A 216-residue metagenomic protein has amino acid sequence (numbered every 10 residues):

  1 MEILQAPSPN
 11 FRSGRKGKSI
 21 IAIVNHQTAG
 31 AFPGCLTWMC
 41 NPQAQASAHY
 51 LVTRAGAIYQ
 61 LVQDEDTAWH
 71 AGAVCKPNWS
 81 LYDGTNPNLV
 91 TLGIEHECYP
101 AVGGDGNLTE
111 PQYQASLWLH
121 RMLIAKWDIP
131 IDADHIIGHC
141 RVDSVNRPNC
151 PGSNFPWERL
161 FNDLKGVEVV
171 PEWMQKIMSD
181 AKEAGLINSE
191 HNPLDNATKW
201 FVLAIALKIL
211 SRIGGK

Functional and structural regions predicted by a protein language model:
M1-P87: N-terminal catalytic cores of peptidoglycan-degrading enzymes
E2-Q5, R12-G17, L89, E97-V169: Basic/polar, cationic surfaces and motifs that engage anionic cell-wall and phosphate/carboxylate ligands
F32, A57, P100-A101, L123 (+2 more regions): Generic hydrophobic alpha-helical segments
M39, N107-L108, N192-N196: Short, polar loop/linker segments at the starts of domains and inter-domain junctions
Q45, P111-Q114, K176: A general alpha-helical scaffold signature found inside nucleotide-binding enzyme cores
Q63, R121-I129, N162-G166, K182-L186 (+1 more regions): Sec-exported extracytoplasmic/periplasmic mature domains
E168-K216: Short, solvent-exposed alpha-helical surface patches in non-cytosolic proteins
